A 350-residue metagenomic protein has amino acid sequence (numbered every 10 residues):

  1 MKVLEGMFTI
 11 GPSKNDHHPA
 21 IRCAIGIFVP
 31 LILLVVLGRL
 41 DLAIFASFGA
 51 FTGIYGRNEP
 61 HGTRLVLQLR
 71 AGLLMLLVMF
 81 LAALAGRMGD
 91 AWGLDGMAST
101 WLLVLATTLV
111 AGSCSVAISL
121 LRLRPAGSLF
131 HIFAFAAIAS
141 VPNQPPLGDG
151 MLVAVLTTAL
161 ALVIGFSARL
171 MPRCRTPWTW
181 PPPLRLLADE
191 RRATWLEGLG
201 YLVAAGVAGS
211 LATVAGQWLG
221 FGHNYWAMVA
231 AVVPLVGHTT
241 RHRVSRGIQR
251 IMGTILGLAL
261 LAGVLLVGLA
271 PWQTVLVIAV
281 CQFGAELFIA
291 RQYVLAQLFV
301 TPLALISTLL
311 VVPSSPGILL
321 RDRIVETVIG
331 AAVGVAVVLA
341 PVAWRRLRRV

Functional and structural regions predicted by a protein language model:
M1-V300, S307-V350: Alpha-helical transmembrane segments and their membrane-interface boundaries that form or gate the permeation pathway
